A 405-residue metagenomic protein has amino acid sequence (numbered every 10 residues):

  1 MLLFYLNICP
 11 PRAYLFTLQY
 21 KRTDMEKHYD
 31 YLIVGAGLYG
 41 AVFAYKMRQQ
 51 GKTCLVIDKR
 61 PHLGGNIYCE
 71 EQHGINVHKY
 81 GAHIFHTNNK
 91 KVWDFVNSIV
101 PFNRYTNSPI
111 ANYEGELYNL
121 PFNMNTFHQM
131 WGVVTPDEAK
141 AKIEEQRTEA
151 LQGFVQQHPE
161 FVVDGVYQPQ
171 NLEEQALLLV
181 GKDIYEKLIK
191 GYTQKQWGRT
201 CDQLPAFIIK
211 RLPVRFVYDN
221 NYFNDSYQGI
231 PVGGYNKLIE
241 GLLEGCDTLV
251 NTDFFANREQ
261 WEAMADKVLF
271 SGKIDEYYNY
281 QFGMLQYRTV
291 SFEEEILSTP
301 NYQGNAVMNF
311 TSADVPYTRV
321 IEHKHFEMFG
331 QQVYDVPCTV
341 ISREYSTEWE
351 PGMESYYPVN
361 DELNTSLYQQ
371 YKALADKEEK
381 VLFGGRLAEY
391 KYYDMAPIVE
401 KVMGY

Functional and structural regions predicted by a protein language model:
L3-D24: Short, Lys/Arg-enriched N-terminal segments with co-localized hydrophobic residues within the first ~10-30 amino acids
Y31-V56: N-terminal Rossmann-like FAD-binding beta1-loop-alpha1 element of flavoenzymes
V34, M264-I274: Short hydrophobic core segments
L38-Y39, P61-L63, N125, Q194-K195 (+5 more regions): Short, solvent-exposed loop/turn segments at secondary-structure junctions
R48-E70: Glycine-rich FAD pyrophosphate-binding loop
H73-E149: Dinucleotide-binding Rossmann-like beta1-alpha1 core, especially the glycine-rich loop that anchors the ADP
E114-E116, N125-A265: Active-site/ligand-binding neighborhood in enzyme catalytic cores
A265, E276-M403: C-terminal segments that line or cap access tunnels to active or ligand-binding sites in enzymes and enzyme-associated
